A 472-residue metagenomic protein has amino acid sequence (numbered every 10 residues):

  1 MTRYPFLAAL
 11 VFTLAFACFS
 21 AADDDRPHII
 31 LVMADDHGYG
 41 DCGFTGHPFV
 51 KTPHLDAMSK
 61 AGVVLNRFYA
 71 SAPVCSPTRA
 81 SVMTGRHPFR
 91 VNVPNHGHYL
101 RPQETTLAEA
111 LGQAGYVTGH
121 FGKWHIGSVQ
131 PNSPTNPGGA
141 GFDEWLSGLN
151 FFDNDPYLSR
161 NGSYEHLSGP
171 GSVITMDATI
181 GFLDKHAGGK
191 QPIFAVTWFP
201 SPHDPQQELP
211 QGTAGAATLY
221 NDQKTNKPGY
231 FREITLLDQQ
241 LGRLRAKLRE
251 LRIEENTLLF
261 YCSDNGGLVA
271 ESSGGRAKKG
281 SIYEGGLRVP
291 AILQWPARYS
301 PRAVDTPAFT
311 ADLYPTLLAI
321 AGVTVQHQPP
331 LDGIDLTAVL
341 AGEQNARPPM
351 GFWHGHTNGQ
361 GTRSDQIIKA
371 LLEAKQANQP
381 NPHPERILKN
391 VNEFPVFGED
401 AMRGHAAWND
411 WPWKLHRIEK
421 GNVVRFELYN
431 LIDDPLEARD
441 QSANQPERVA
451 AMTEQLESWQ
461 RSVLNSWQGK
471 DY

Functional and structural regions predicted by a protein language model:
M1-R3: N-terminal secretory signal peptides that target proteins for export/translocation
P5, V11-L14, F19-I418, N422-E427 (+2 more regions): Formylglycine-dependent sulfatase
N430: Glycine-rich, acidic loop regions that bind phosphate or pyrophosphate groups
